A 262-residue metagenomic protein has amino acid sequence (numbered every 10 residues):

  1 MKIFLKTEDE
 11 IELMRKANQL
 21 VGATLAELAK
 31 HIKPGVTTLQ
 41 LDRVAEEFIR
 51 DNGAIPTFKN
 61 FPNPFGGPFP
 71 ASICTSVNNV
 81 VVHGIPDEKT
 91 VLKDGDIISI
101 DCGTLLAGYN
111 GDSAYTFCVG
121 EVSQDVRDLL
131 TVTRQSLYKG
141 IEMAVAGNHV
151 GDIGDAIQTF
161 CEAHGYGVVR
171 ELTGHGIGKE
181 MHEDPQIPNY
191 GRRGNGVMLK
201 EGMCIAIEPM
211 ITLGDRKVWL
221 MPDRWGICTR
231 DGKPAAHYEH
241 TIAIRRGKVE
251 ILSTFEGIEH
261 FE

Functional and structural regions predicted by a protein language model:
M1-E262: Active-site neighborhoods and metal-handling regions in enzymes and metal-associated proteins
